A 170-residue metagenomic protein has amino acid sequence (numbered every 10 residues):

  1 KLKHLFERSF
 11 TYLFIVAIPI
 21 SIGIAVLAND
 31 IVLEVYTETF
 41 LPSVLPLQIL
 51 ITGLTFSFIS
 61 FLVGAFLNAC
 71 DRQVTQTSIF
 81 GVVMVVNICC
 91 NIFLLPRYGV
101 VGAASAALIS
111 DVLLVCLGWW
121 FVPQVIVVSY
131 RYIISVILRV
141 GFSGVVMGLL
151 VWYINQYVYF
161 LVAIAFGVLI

Functional and structural regions predicted by a protein language model:
K1-G81: Specific pore-lining/lateral-gate transmembrane helices of multi-pass inner-membrane transport and insertion machines
L5, Y12-A25, F80-G81, V101-P123 (+1 more regions): Short alpha-helical transmembrane segments in multi-pass integral membrane proteins
S21-V26, E34, I49, I88 (+5 more regions): Membrane-embedded alpha-helical segments of multi-pass transporters/permeases
D30, F93, R97-G102: Helix-coil boundary and interhelical linker segments in multi-pass alpha-helical membrane proteins
V63-D71, W119-I134: Alpha-helical transmembrane segments
R72, Y98-G99, A103, Y159: A helix-boundary/kink motif common to multi-pass secondary transporters, especially Major Facilitator Superfamily
V83-V86, I134-I170: Transmembrane alpha-helical segments of multi-pass transport proteins
